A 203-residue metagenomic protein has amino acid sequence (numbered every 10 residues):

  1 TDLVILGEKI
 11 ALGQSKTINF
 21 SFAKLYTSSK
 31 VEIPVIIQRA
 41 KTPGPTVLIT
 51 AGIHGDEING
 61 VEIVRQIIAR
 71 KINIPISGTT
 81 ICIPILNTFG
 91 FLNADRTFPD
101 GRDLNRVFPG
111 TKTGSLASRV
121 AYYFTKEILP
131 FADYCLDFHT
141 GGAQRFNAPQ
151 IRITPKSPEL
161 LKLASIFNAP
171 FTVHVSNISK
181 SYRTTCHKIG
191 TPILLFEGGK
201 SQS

Functional and structural regions predicted by a protein language model:
T1-S203: Structured catalytic-domain cores with a bias toward divalent-metal coordination
